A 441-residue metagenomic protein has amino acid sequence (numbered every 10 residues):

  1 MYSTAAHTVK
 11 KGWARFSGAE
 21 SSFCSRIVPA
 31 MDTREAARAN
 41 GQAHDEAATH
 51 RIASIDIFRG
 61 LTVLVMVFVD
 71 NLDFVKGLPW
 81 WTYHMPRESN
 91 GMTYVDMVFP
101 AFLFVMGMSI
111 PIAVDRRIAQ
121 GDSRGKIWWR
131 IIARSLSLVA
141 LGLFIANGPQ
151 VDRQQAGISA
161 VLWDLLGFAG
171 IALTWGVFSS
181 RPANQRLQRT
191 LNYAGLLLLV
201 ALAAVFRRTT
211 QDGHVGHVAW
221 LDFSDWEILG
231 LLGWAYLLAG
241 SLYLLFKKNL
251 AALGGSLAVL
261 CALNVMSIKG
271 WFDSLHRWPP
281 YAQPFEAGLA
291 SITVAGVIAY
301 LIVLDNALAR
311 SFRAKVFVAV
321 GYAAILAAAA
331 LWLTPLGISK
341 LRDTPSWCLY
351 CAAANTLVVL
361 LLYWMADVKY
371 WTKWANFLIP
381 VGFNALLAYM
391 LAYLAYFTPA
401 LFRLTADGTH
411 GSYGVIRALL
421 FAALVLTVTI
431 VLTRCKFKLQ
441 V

Functional and structural regions predicted by a protein language model:
M1-E46: Short, intrinsically disordered terminal tails adjacent to the first/last structured region
V28-V441: Alpha-helical transmembrane segments and their immediate juxtamembrane cytosolic regions
